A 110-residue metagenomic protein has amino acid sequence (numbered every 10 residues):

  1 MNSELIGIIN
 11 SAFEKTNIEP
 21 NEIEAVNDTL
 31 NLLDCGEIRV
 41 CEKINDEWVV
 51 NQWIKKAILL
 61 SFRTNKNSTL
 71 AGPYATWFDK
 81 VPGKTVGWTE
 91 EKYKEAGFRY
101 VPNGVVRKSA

Functional and structural regions predicted by a protein language model:
M1-R99: Terminal amphipathic alpha-helical/low-complexity segments used for targeting or macromolecular assembly
K94, F98-A110: Structural signal for interior beta-strand "rungs" in well-ordered beta-sheet cores of soluble enzyme domains
